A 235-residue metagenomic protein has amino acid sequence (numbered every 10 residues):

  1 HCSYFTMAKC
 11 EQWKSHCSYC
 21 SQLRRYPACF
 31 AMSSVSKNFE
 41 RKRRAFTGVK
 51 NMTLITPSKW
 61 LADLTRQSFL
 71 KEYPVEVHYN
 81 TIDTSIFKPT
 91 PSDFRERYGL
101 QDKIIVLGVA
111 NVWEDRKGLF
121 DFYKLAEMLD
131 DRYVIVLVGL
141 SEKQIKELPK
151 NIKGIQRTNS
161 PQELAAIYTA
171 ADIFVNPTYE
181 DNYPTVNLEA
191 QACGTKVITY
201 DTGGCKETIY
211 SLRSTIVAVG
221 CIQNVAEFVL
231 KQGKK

Functional and structural regions predicted by a protein language model:
C17-L54, F69: Membrane-proximal helix-turn-helix segments that form the acceptor-binding/catalytic region of lipid-linked
R66, T81-R97, K146: Acidic anion/phosphate-binding donor-loop and adjacent secondary structure in glycosyltransferase catalytic cores
G99-K117, Y123-E127: Conserved donor-binding/catalytic core segment of Leloir-type glycosyltransferases
G139-Q162: Nucleotide-activated donor-binding/catalytic signature segment of Leloir-type glycosyltransferases, i.e., the conserved
A166-A171: Short alpha-helical donor nucleotide-sugar binding micro-motif in glycosyltransferases
Y179: Aromatic "clamp/platform" in nucleotide-sugar-dependent glycosyltransferases that forms part of the donor/acceptor
K196-T199: Short hydrophobic beta-strand element within catalytic cores of glycosyltransferases and related nucleotide-activated
K206-V229: Change "using UDP/GDP/dTDP sugars" to "using nucleotide sugars
